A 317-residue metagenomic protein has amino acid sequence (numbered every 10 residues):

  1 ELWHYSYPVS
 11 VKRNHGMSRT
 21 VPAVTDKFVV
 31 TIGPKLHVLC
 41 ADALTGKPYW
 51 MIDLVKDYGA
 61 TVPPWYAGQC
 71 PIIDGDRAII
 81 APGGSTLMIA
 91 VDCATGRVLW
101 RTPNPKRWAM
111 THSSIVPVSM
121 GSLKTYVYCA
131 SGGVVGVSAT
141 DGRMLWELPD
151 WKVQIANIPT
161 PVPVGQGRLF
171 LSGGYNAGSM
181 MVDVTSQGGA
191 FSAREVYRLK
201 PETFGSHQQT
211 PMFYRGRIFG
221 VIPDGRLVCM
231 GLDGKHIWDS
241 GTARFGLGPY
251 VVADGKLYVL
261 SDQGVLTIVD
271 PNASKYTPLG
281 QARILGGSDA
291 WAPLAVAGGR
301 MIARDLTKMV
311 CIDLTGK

Functional and structural regions predicted by a protein language model:
E1, L39, I89, V135-G136 (+4 more regions): WD40 beta-propeller blade core
H4-A23, M51-I73, G83-S85, R101-L123 (+6 more regions): Extracytoplasmic beta-rich repeat domains
D26-K27, G75-D76, S122-K124, Q166-G167 (+3 more regions): Short coil/turn segments that connect the beta-strands within blades of beta-propeller domains
P34, G83, S131, G174 (+6 more regions): Short loop/turn segments immediately following the C-termini of beta-strands
L44, S179-F191, L232, I268-K275 (+1 more regions): Short loop/turn segments immediately following beta-strands, especially the blade-tip and inter-blade linker loops
A177-S179, G264-V265, G287-K317: Blade-level signature of beta-propeller repeat domains, shared across WD40, Kelch, NHL, RCC1 and BNR/Asp-box propellers
A177-S179, P201-A273: Loop/turn-rich, solvent-exposed surfaces of beta-rich toroidal or solenoidal domains
